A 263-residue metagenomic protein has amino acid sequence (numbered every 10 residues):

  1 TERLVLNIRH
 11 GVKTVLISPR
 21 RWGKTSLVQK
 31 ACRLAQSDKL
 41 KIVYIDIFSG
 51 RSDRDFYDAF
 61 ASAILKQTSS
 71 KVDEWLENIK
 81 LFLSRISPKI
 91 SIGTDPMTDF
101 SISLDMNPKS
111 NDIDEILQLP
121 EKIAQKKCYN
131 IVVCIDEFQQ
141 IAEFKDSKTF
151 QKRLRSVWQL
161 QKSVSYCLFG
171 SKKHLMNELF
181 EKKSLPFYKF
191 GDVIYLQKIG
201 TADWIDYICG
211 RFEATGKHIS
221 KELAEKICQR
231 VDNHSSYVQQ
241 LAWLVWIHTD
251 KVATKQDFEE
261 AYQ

Functional and structural regions predicted by a protein language model:
T1-I8: Pre-Walker A adenine-sensing motif
H10-K13, I17-W22, S26-V132: P-loop NTPase nucleotide-binding core
D38-I42, K162-V164, K189-D192: Short glycine-/polar-rich loops that comprise or flank the Walker A/P-loop and associated switch/sensor motifs
R54-A61, T201-C209: An amphipathic alpha-helix signature
I102-K172, E181: Conserved Walker B catalytic segment
K173-G191: Short regulatory helix/loop adjacent to the ATP-binding pocket of P-loop NTPases
D192-D203: Conserved AAA+ ATPase "SRH/arginine-finger" region at the nucleotide-binding site
I205, C209-Q263: Amphipathic alpha-helical "lid/sensor" segments that cap RecA-like P-loop NTPase cores
